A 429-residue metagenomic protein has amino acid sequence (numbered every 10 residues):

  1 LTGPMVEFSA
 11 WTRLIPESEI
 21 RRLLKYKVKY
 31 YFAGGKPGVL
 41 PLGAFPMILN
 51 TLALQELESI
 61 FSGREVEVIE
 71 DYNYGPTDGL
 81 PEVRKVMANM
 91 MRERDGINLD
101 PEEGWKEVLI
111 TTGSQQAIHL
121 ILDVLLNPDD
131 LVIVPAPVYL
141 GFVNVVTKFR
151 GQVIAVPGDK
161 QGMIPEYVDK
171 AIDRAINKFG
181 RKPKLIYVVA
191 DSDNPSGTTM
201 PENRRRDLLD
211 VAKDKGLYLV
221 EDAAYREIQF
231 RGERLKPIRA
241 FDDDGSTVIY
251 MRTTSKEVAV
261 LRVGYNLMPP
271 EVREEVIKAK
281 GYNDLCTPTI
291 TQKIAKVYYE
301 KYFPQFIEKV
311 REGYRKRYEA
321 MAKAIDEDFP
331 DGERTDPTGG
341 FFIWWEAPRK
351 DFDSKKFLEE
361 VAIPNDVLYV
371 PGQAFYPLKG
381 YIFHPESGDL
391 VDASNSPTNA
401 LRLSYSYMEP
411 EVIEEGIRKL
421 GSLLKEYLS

Functional and structural regions predicted by a protein language model:
M5-V6, W11-G113, L120, E300-P304 (+1 more regions): N-terminal small-domain helix-loop-helix segment of the aminotransferase-like
Y30, F149, D214-K215, N365 (+1 more regions): Helix C-cap/helix->beta junction micro-motif
V39-P41, K296, E312-A322, E333-A347 (+1 more regions): Conserved glycine-rich beta-strand-loop-beta hairpin in the small C-terminal domain of fold type I
E67-K215, R226-G245, Y314, E411: Conserved core of the PLP fold type I
N89, I382-S429: PLP-dependent enzyme catalytic core of the Aspartate aminotransferase-like
D222: Glycine-centered flexible beta-alpha turn that most often forms the glycine-rich phosphate-binding loop
D243-R315, K323: Conserved core segment of the aminotransferase class I/II
D331-D366, Y381: Conserved PLP-binding catalytic core of the aspartate aminotransferase-like
